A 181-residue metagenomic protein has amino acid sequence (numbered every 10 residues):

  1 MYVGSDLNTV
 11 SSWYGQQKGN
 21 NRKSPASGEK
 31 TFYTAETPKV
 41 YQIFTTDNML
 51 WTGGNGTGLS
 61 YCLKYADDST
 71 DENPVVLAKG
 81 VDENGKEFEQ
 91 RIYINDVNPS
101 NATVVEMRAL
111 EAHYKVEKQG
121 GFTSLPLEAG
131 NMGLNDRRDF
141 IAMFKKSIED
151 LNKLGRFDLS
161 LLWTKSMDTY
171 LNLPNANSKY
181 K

Functional and structural regions predicted by a protein language model:
M1-K181: Type III/flagellar secretion export determinants
